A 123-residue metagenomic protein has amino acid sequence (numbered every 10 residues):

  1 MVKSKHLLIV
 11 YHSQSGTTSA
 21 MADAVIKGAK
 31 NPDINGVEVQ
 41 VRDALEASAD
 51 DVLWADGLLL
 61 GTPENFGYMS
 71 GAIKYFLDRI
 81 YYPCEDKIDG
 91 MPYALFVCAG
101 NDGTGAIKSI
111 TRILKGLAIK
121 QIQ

Functional and structural regions predicted by a protein language model:
V2, I34-G36, I88, G116: Short, well-ordered coil/turn elements that cap or connect secondary structure elements
V2-P32: N-terminal beta1-alpha1 ligand-phosphate binding loop
H6, E38, P92: Residues at the starts of beta-strands that form the adenosine-phosphate
V10-H12, R42, F96: Short hydrophobic segments within beta-strands
D23-I26, R42, A55: Generic alpha-helical hydrophobic packing signal
N35-E46: A short beta-strand-loop structural module common to alpha/beta enzyme folds
A44-Q121: Helix-loop-strand module that forms the ligand-binding subsite of alpha/beta enzymes
